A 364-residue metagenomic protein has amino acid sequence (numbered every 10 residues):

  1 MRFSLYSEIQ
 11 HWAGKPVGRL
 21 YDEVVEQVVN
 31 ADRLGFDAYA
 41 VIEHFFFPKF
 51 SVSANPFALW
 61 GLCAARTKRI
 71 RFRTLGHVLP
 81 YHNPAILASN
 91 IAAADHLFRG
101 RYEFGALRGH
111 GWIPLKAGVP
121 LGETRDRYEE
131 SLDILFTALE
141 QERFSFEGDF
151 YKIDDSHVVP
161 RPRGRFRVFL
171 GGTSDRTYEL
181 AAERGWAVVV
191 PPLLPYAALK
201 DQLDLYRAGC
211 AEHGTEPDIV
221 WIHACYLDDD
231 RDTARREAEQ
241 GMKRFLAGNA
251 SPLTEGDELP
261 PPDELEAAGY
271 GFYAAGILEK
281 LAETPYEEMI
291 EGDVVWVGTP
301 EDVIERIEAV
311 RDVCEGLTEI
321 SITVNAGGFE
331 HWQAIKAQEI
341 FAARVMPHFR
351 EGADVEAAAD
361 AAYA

Functional and structural regions predicted by a protein language model:
M1-R66, I70-R71, F166, A359-A364: N-terminal beta1-alpha1-beta2 module of alpha/beta enzyme domains
R2-R19, P80-F150, V188, P192-K200 (+4 more regions): Flexible, glycine-rich active-site loops centered on histidine and acidic residues that chelate a metal or position
F3, A31, G35, E43 (+10 more regions): Conserved, mostly hydrophobic/aromatic
F3-S7, Y39-V41, F72-T74, Y102-A106 (+4 more regions): Hydrophobic faces of well-ordered beta-strands that scaffold small-molecule active sites in alpha/beta enzyme cores
L5, G122-H157, A197-C314, E351-A364: An alpha-helical appendage that flanks or caps ligand/catalytic pockets
S7-Y21, H77-A85, P162-T173, C225-D228 (+1 more regions): Active-site mouth loops of central-metabolism enzymes
D32-R33, W60-R69, I91-Y102, E179-E183 (+2 more regions): Acidic (Asp/Glu)-rich catalytic clusters
A38-C63, V78, H110-L115, P192-Y196 (+1 more regions): Glycine-rich, proline-tolerant flexible connector loops at the mouths of alpha/beta enzymes
